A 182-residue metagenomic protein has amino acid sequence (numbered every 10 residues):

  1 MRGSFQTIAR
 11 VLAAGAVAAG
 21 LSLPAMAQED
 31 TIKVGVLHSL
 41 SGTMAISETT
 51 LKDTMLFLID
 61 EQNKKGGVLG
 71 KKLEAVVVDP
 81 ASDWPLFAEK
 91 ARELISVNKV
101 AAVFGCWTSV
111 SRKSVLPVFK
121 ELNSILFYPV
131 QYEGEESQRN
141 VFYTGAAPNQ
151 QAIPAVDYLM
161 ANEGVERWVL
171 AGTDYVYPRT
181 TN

Functional and structural regions predicted by a protein language model:
M1-A13, L23: Bacterial N-terminal signal peptides that target proteins for export
L21-A27: Sec/Tat signal peptide C-region and signal peptidase I cleavage site
D30-K33, K71, K99, N140: Envelope-exposed proteins and targeting segments
T31-T50, C106-W107, R167-T173: Short beta-strand segments enriched in small/hydrophobic residues
L40, V141-N182: An alpha-beta-alpha
I46-D53, G66-E135: Beta-alpha junction/loop-to-helix N-cap segments that form part of ligand/metal-binding clefts
S47-K64, L126, Q151-P154, V176-N182: Short, solvent-exposed amphipathic alpha-helices that sit in or adjacent to ligand/effector-binding or catalytic
